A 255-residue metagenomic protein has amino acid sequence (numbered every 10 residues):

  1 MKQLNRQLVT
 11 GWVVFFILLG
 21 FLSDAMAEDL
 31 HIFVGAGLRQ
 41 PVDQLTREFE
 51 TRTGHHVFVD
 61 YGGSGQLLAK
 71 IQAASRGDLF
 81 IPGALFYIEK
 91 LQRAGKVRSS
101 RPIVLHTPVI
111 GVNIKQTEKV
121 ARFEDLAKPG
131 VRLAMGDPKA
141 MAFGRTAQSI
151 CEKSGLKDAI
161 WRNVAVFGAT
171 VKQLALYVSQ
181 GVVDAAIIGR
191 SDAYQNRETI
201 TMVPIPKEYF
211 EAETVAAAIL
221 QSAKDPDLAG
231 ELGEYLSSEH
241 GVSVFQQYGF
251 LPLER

Functional and structural regions predicted by a protein language model:
K2-W12: Bacterial N-terminal signal peptides that target proteins for export
Q3-L4, F16, A25, T170: Intrinsic low-complexity/disordered segments
T10-D24: Bacterial N-terminal signal peptides
A27-R52, F58-Y61, G65-S75, P82-L85 (+2 more regions): Exported/periplasmic ABC-transporter solute-binding proteins
